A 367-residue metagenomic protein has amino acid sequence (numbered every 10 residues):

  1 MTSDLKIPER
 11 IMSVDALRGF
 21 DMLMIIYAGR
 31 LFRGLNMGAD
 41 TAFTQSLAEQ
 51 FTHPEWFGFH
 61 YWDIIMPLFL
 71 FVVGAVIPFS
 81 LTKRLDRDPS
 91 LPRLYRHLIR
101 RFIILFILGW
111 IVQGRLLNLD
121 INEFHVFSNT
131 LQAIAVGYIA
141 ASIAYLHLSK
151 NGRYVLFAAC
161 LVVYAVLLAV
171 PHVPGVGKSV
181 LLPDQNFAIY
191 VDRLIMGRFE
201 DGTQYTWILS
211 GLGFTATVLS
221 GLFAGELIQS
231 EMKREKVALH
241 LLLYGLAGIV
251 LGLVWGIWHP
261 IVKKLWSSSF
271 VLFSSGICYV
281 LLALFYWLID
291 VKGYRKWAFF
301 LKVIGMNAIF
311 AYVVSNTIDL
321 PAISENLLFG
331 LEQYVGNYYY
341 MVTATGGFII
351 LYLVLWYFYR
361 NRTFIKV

Functional and structural regions predicted by a protein language model:
M1-V367: Alpha-helical transmembrane segments and their immediate juxtamembrane cytosolic regions
